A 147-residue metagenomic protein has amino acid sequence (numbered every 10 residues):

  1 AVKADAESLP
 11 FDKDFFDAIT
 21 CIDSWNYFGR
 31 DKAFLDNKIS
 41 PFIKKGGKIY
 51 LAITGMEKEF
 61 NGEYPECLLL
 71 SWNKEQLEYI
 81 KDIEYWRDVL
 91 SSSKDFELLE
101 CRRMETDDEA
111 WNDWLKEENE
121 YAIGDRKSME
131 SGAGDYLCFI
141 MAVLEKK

Functional and structural regions predicted by a protein language model:
E7-I19: A short acidic, Gly/Pro-enriched loop at the edge of an enzyme's catalytic core that lines a small-molecule cofactor
D17-K32: A short SAM/SAH-binding and catalytic strip from SAM-dependent methyltransferases
I22, A52-I53: Alpha/beta-hydrolase-fold catalytic nucleophile elbow
K32-K48: A short glycine-rich, Lys/Arg-flanked "PGG" loop and its adjoining helix->strand segment in the class I
T54-L77: Short, glycine-/aromatic-enriched active-site segment of Class I SAM-dependent methyltransferases
L77-K94, E100: Short alpha-helix
E100-K147: Conserved Class I S-adenosyl-L-methionine
